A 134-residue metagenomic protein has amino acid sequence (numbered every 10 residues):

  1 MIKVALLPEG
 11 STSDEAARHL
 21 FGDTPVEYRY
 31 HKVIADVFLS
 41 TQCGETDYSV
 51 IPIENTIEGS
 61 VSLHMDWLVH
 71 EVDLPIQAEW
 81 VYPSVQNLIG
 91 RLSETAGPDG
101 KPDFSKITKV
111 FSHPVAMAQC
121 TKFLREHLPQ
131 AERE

Functional and structural regions predicted by a protein language model:
M1-E134: Domain-level signature for soluble enzymes in the chorismate/prephenate branch of the shikimate pathway
